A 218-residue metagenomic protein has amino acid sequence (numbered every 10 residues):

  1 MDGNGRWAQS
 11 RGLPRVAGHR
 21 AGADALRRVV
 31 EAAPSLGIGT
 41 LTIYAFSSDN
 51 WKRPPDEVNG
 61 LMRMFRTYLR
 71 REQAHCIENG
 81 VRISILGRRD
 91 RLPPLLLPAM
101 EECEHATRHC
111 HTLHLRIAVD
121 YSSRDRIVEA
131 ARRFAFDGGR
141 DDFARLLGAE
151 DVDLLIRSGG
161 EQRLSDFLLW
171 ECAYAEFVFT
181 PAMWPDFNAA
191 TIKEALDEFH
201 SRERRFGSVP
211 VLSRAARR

Functional and structural regions predicted by a protein language model:
M1-R218: Flexible, compositionally biased loop and terminal segments
